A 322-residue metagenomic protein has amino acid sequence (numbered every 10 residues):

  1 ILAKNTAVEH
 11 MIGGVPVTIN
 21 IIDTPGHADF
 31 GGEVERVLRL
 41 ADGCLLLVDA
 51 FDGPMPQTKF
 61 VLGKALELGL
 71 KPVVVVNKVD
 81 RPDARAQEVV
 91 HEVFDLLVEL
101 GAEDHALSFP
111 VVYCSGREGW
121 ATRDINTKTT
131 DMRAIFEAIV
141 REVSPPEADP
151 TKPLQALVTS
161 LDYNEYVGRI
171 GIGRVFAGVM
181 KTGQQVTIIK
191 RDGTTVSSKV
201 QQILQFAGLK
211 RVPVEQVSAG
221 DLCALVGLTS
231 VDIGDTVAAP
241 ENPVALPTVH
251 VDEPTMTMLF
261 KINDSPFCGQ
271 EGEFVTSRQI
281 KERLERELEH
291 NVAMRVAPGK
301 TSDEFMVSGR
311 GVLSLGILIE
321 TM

Functional and structural regions predicted by a protein language model:
I1-M322: Structural and coupling elements of P-loop NTPases
